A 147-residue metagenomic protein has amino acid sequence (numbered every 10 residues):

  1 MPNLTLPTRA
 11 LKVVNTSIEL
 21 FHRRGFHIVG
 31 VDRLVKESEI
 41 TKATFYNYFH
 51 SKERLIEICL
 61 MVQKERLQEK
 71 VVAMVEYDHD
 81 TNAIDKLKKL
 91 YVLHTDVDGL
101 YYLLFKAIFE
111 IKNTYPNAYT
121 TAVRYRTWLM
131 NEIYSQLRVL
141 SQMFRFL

Functional and structural regions predicted by a protein language model:
M1-T8: N-terminal intrinsically disordered/low-complexity leader segments
T8-L20, L34, C59-Q63, L67 (+1 more regions): Generic hydrophobic, amphipathic alpha-helix propensity
A10-L11, V31, E53, E57 (+4 more regions): Short, structured helix-loop boundary elements
K12, L20-R54, I58: Helix-turn-helix
I58, V72-L100: Hydrophobic alpha-helical connector segments
E65-Q68, N117-M143: Amphipathic alpha-helical packing segments from all-alpha helical-bundle domains
V97-T120: Amphipathic alpha-helical segments used for helix-helix packing
K106, E110, Q142-L147: Hydrophobic/aromatic-rich alpha-helical bundle segments in the mid-to-C-terminal region
